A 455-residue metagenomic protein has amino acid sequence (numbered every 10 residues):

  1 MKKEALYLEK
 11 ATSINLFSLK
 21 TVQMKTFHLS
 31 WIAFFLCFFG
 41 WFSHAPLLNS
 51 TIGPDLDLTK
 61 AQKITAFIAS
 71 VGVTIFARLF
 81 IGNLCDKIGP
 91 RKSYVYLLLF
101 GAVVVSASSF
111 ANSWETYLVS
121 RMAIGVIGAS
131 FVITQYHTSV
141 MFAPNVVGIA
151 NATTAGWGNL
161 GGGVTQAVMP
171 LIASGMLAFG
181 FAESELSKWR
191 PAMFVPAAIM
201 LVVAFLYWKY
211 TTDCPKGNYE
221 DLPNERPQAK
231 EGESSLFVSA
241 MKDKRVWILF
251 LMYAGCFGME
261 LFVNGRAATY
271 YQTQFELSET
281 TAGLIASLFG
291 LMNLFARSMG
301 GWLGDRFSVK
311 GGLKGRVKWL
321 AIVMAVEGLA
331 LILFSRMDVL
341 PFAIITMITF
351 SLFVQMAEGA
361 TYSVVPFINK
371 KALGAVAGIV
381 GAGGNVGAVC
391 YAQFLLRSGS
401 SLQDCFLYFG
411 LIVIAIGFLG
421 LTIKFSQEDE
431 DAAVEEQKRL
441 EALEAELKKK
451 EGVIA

Functional and structural regions predicted by a protein language model:
K2-L8, K209-S235, E430-A442: Flexible cytoplasmic inter-helical loops of multi-pass small-molecule transporters
H44-N49, A240-G300, E358: Extracytoplasmic gate region of multi-pass secondary transporters
T65-G82, S287-G300: Central cavity-lining transmembrane alpha-helices of secondary-active solute carriers, predominantly the Major
F76-E115: Conserved MFS/SLC helix-loop-helix module at the cytosolic interface between two early adjacent transmembrane helices
Y94, Y117, L313-L320: Primarily marks hydrophobic transmembrane alpha-helices of the MFS/SLC 12-helix fold
L99-N112, A321-D338: C-terminal ends and interior cores of transmembrane alpha-helices in multi-pass membrane transporters/permeases
S120-W157: Cytoplasmic helix-loop-helix junction between adjacent transmembrane helices in 12-TM secondary transporters
T154-P215, Q403: Helix-loop-helix hairpin linking two adjacent transmembrane segments in secondary transporters
